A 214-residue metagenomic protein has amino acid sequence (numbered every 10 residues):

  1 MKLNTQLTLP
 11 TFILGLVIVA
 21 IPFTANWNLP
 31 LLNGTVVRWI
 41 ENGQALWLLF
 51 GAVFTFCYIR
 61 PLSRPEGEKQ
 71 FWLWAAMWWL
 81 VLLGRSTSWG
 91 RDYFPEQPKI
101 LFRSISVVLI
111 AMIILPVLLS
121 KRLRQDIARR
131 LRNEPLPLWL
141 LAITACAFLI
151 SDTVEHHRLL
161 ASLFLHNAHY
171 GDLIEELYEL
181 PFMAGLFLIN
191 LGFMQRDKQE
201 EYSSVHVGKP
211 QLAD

Functional and structural regions predicted by a protein language model:
K2-N4, C57-Q70, L123-P135: Membrane-interface helix-boundary motifs at transmembrane edges
N4-L14, P65-M77, P135-L141: Membrane-interfacial loop-to-transmembrane alpha-helix junctions, especially the N-terminal start
I13-V17, Q44-C57, S106-K121, L177-F193: Hydrophobic cores of alpha-helical transmembrane segments in multi-pass inner/ER membrane proteins, independent
V19-L29, L82-Y93, C146-L163: C-terminal ends of transmembrane alpha-helices and the immediately adjacent extracellular/lumenal or cytosolic loop
A25-V37, Y58-R64: Short, hydrophobic transmembrane alpha-helix segments
L32-N42, D92-I105, F164-E175: Non-cytosolic membrane-interface motifs at loop->transmembrane helix junctions
A76, L80-N133: Membrane-proximal helix-loop-helix units in multi-pass membrane proteins
L149-S162, H166, I174-P210: C-terminal transmembrane-bundle signature of multipass membrane proteins, characterized by strong activation on
